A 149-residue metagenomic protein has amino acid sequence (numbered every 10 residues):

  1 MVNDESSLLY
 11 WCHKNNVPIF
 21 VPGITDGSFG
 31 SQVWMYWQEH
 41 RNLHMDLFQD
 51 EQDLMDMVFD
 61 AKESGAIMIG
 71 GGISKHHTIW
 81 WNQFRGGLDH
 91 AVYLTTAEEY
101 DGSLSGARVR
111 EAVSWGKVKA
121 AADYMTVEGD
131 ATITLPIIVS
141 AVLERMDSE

Functional and structural regions predicted by a protein language model:
M1-V58, S64: Internal active-site segments that recognize and position negatively charged phosphoryl groups and nucleotide moieties
I19-G23, I69, Y93: General beta-strand structural signal in soluble alpha/beta enzymes
T25-G27, G70-H76: Gly/Ser/Thr-rich loops at beta-strand to alpha-helix junctions that form or flank small-molecule/cofactor-binding
M45-F48, I69-I73: A short linear-motif detector with a strong N-terminal bias
E63, I73-E149: C-terminal functional extensions of proteins
